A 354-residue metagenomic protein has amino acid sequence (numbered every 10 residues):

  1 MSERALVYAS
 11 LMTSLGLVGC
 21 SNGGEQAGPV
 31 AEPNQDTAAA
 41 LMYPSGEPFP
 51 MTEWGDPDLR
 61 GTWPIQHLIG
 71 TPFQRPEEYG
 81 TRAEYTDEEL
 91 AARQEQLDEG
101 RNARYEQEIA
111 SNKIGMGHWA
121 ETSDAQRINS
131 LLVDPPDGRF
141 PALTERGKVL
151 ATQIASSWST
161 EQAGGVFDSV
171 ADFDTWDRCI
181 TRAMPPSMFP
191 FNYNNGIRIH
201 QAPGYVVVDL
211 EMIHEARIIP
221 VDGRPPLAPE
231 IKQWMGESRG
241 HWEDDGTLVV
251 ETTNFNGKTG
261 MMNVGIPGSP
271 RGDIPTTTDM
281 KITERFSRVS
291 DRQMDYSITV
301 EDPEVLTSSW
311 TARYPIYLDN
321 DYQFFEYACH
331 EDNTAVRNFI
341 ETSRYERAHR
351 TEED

Functional and structural regions predicted by a protein language model:
M1-A9: Bacterial N-terminal signal peptides that target proteins for export
S2, C20-D354: PEST-like low-complexity, intrinsically disordered acidic/proline/serine-rich tracts that flank trafficking/processing
Y8-V18: Bacterial N-terminal signal peptides
